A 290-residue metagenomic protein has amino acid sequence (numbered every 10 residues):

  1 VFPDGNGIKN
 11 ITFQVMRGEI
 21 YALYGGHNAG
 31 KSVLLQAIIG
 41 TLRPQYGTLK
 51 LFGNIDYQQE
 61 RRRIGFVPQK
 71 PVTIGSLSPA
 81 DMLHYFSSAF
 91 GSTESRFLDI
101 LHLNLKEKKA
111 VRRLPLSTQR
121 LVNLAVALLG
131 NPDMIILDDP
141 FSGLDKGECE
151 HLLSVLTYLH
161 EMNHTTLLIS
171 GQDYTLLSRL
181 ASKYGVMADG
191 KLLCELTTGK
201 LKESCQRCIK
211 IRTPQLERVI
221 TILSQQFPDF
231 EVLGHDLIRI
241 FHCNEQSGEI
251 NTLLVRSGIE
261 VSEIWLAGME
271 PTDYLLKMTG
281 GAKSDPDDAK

Functional and structural regions predicted by a protein language model:
Y24-G26: The feature captures the beta-strand-to-loop junction immediately N-terminal to the Walker
I39: Helix-to-loop junction immediately C-terminal to a conserved catalytic motif
G47-E60: Conserved ABC transporter NBD signature motif
F97-P115: Conserved ABC nucleotide-binding domain
L124: Hydrophobic anchor residue at the start of the ABC signature
T157-T166, Q172-I238: ABC transporter nucleotide-binding domain
R207-D273, M278: Short, charged/small-residue-rich alpha-helical element at the C-terminal edge of ABC transporter nucleotide-binding
